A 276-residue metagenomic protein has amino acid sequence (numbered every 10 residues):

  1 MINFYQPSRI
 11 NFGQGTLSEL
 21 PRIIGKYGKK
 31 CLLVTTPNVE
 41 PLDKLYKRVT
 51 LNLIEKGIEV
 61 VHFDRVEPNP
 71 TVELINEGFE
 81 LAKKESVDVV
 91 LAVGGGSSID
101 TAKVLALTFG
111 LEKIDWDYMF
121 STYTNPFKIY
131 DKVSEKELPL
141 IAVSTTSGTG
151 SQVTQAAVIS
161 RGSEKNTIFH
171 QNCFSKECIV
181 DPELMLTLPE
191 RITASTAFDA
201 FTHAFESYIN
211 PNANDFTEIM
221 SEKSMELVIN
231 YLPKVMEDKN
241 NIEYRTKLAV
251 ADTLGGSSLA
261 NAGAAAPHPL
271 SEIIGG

Functional and structural regions predicted by a protein language model:
M1-V89: ATP/NTP phosphate-donor binding region
R9, K30-L32, V60-V61, D88-L91 (+6 more regions): Structural motif
L17-L20, L42-L45, V72-L74, S97-A102 (+2 more regions): Short glycine/serine/threonine-rich phosphate/pyrophosphate-binding segments that cradle anionic phosphate groups
V66-E67, V93-G95, G263-A266: Active-site nucleophile and cofactor-binding loops and adjacent substrate-binding regions of central metabolic enzymes
E73-E183: Glycine/threonine-rich beta-strand-loop-alpha-helix active-site module that forms ligand/phosphate-binding
V153-A262: Carboxylate- and glycine-rich phosphate/diphosphate-binding segment that chelates Mg2+/Mn2+
E272-G276: Catalytic phosphate/nucleotide-handling subdomain of diverse soluble enzymes
